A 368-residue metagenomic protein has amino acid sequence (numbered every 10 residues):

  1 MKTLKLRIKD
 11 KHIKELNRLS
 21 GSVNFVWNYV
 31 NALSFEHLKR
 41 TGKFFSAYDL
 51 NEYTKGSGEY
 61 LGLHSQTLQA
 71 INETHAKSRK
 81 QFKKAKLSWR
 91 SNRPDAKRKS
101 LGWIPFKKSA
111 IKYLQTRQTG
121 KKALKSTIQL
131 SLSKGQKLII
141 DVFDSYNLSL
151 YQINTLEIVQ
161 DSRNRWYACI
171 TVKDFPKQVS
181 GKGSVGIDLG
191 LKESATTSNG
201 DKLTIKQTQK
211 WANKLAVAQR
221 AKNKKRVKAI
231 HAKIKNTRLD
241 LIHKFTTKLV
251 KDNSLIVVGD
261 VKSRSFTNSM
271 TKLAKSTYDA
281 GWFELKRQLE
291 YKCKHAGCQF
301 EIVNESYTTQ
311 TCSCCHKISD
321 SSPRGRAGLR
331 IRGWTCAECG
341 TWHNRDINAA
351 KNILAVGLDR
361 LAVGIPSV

Functional and structural regions predicted by a protein language model:
M1-A70: Gly/serine-rich nucleotide phosphate-binding loop at the start of the catalytic core of nucleotide/ADP-ribose-handling
K2-L6, D10, Q136-Y146, L203-I205: Generic detection of short hydrophobic beta-strand segments and adjacent strand-loop junctions
T3, K14, F25, S162-V368: Positively charged, helix-rich recognition surfaces that bind polyanionic ligands
G21, E73, S109-I111, T116 (+4 more regions): Short capping/connector residues at structural and topological boundaries
V30, A70-F82, I347-G357: Stable alpha-helical structural segments in soluble proteins, enriched in small hydrophobic residues
F35-K39, K83-S88, H295-F300: Surface-exposed helix-capping loop/turn segments at secondary-structure junctions
L38, K86, S91, R98 (+3 more regions): Residue-level detector of alpha-helical segments with a strong bias toward transmembrane helices and their helix-loop
Y48-D161, K275: Acidic carboxylate diad motif detector
